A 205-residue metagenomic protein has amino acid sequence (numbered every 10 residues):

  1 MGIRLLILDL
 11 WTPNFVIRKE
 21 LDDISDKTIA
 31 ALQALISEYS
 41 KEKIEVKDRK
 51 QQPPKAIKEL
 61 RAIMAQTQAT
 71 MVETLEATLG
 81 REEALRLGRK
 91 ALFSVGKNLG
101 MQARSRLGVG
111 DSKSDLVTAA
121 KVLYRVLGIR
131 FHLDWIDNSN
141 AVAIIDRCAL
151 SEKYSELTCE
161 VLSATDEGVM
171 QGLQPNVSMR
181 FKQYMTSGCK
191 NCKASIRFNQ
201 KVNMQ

Functional and structural regions predicted by a protein language model:
M1-S139, A149-V161, T165, S178-N191 (+1 more regions): N-terminal accessory segment detector
E167-V169, L173: Mixed-charge, glycine-accented linear interaction segment located at domain edges/termini
A194: An acidic-aromatic pocket/loop used at catalytic or ligand-binding sites
